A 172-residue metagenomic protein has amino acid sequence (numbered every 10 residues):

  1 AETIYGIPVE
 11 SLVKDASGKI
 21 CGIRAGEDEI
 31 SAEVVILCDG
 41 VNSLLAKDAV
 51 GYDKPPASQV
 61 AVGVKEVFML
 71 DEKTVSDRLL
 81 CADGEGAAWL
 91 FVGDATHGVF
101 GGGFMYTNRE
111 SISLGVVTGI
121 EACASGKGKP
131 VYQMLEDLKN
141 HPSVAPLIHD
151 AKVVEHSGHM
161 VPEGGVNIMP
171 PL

Functional and structural regions predicted by a protein language model:
A1-E2: N-terminal Rossmann-like dinucleotide/flavin-binding domain of flavoprotein oxidoreductases that bind FAD/FMN
Y5-K19: A conserved short coil-to-beta-strand element within the FAD-binding core of flavoproteins
K19-C21, I112-S113: Hydrophobic residues embedded in beta-strands of well-ordered beta-sheets
A25-V34: Core beta-strand elements of the Rossmann-like FAD/NAD(P) dinucleotide-binding domain in flavoenzyme oxidoreductases
L37-Y52: Flavin (primarily FAD) binding-site architecture
V50-E85: Central beta-strand plus flanking loop segment that forms part of the substrate or channel wall within the catalytic
E85-E121: Active-site substrate-recognition segment that forms the wall of the catalytic cavity or substrate channel
H97-V99, A122-L172: FAD/FMN-dependent oxidoreductases across multiple families
